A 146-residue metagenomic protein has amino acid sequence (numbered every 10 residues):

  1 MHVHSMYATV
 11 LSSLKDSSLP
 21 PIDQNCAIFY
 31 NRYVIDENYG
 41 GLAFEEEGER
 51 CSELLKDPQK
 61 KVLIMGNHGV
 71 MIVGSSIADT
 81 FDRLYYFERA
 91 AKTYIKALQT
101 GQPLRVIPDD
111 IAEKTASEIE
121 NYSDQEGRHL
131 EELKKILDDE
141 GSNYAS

Functional and structural regions predicted by a protein language model:
M1-S146: Glycine-rich flexible loops
